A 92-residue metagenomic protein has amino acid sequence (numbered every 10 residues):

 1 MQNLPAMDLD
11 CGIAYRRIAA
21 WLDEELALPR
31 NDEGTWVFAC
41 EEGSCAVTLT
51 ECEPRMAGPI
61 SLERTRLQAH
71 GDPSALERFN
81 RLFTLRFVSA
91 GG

Functional and structural regions predicted by a protein language model:
M1-E24: Terminal, regulation- and interaction-focused segments at domain boundaries
Q2-L4, E42, I60-R64: A general secondary-structure signal for short beta-strands and their flanking turns/coil in non-transmembrane regions
M7-I13, C40, L67-G71: Short beta-strand-to-loop capping motifs
Y15-R17, G43-V47, G71-F79: Short, surface-exposed beta-strand/loop "edge" segments at domain boundaries and coil↔beta transitions
D23-E33, A90: Short secondary-structure junctions
D32-T35, G58-P59: Phosphate-end processing signature that detects enzymes handling 5′-triphosphorylated RNA and polyphosphate
C40-P59: A short, structured beta-strand/loop element
E53-G92: C-terminal basic regulatory modules in eukaryotic proteins
